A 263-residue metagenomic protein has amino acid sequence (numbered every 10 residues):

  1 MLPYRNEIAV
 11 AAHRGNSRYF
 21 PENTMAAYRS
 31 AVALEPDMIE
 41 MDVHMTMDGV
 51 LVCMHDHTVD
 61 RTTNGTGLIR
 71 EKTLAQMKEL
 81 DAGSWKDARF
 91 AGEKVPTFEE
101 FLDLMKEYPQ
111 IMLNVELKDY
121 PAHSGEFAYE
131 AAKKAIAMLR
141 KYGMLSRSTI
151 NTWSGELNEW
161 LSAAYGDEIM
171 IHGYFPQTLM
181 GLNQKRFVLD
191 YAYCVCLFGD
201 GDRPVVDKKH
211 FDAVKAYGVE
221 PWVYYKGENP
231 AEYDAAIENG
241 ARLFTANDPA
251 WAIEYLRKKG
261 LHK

Functional and structural regions predicted by a protein language model:
M1-K263: Phosphate-group recognition and catalysis centered on beta-loop-alpha active-site segments
